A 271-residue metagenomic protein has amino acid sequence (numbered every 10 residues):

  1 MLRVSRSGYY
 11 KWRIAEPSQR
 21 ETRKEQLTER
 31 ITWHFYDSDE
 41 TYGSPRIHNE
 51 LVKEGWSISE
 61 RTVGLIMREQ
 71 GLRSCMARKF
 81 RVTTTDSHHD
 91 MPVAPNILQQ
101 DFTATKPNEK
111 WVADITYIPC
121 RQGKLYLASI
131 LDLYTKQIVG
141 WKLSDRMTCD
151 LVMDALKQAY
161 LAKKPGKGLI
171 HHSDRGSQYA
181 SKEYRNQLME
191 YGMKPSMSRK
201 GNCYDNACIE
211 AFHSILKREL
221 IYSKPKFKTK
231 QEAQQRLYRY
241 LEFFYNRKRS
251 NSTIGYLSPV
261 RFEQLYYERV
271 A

Functional and structural regions predicted by a protein language model:
M1-A271: Charged DNA-binding/catalytic regions of mobile-element recombinases
